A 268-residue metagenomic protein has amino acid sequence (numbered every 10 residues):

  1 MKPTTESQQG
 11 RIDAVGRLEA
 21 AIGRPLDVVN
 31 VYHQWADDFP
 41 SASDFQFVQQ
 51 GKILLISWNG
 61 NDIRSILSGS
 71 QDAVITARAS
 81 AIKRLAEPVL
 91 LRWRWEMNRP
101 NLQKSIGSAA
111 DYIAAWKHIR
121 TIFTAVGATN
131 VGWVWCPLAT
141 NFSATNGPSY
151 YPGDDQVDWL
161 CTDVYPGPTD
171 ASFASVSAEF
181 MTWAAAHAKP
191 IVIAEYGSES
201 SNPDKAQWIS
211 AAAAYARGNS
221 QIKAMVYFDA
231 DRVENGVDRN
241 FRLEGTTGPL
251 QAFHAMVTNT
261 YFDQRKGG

Functional and structural regions predicted by a protein language model:
M1-P88, V176, D204-S220, F228 (+1 more regions): N-terminal carbohydrate-binding/catalytic regions of secreted carbohydrate-active enzymes
V29, L91, D158-L160, E195 (+1 more regions): Conserved, mostly hydrophobic/aromatic
H33, I56-G60, W93-W95, W135-P137 (+3 more regions): A cross-domain feature marking catalytic cores of carbohydrate-active enzymes and several ubiquitous metabolic/repair
W35-D38, N61-R64, N98-P100, T140-F142 (+2 more regions): Short acidic, S/G/P-rich loop/turn micro-motifs used as interaction or catalytic elements
A42-K52, S57-N59, D155, W159-N202: Glycoside hydrolase catalytic-domain groove-lining segments
L54, V89-L91, W133, I191 (+1 more regions): Hydrophobic/aromatic residues located in beta-strands of well-ordered beta-sheets within soluble catalytic
Q71-W159, D163-E179, A186, E234-A255: Active-site cleft segment of glycoside hydrolase catalytic domains centered on the general acid/base Glu
W183, A188, F262-G268: A cross-taxonomic marker for long C-terminal extensions/tails that follow the last structured domain
